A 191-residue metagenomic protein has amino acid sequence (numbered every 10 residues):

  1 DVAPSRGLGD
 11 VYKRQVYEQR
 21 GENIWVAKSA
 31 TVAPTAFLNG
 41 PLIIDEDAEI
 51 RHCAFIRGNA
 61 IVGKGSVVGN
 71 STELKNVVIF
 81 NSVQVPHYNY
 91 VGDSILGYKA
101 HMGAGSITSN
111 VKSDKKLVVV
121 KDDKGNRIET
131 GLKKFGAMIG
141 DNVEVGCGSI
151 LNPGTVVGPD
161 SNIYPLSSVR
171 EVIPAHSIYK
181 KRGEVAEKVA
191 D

Functional and structural regions predicted by a protein language model:
D1-Y12: Single conserved hydrophobic/aromatic residue that forms the stacking wall/gate of nucleotide- or nucleobase-binding
D10-L42: Long amphipathic N-terminal alpha/beta scaffold segment
W25, I43, I61, M138 (+1 more regions): ABC ATPase A-loop
A30, G40-I43, A48-V78, S82-H87 (+2 more regions): Extended, compositionally simple hydrophobic/Ser/Thr-rich segments that build repetitive fibrous architectures
A33-S66, V119-G125, E129, K180-V189: Short secondary-structure boundary segments
N70, N76-S82, P86-D191: Glycine-rich hexapeptide-repeat left-handed beta-helix
